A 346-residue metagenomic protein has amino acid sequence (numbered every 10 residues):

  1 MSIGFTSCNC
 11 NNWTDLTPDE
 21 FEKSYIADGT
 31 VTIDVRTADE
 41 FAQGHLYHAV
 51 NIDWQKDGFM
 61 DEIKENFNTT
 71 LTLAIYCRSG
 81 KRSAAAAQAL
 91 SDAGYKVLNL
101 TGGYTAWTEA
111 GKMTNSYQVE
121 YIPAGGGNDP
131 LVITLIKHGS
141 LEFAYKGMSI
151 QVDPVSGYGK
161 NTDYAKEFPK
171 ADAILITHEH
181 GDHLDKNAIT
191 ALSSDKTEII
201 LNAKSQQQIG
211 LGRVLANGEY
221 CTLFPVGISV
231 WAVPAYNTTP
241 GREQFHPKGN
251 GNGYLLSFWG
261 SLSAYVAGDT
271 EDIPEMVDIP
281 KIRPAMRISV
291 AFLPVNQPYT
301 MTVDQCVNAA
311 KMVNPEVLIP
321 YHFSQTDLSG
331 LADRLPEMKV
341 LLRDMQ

Functional and structural regions predicted by a protein language model:
I3-S7: C-terminal motif of bacterial Sec signal peptides marking the signal peptidase cleavage site
C8-D28, A38-T72, K81-Q118: Rhodanese-like catalytic fold shared by cysteine-dependent sulfurtransferases and DSP/PTP-type phosphatases
T37-E40, T239-M312: Active-site-proximal loop/helix segments of hydrolase catalytic cores
C77, Q151-V155, A171-D182, I199-A203 (+4 more regions): Active-site neighborhood of phospho(di)ester-bond hydrolases with catalytic His/Asp-centered motifs
Y117-K146, E337, D344-M345: Zn-dependent metallo-beta-lactamase
Y121-G125, S140-E179, K186-A188, T238-R242 (+1 more regions): Pre-active-site segment of Zn-dependent metallo-hydrolases
T162-T222, W231: Active-site HxH/HxHxD metal-binding segment of metal-dependent hydrolases
G210-P225, I282, V307-Q346: Binuclear metal-ion centers of metallo-dependent hydrolases, dominated by the metallo-beta-lactamase
